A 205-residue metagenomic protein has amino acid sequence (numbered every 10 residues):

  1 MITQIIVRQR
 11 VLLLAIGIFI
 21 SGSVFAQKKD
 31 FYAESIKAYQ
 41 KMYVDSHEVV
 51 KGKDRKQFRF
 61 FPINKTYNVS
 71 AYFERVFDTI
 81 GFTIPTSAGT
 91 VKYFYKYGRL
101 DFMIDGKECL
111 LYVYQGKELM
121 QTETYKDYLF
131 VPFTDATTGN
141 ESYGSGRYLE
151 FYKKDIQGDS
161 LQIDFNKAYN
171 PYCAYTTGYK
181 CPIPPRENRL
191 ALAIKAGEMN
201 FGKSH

Functional and structural regions predicted by a protein language model:
M1-K29: Bacterial Sec-dependent N-terminal signal peptides
R8, R75, I80-S87, K92: Alpha-carbonic anhydrase
Q27-G81: Start-of-domain marker
D30-I36, Y169-H205: Extended, aromatic/histidine-rich regions of cofactor-dependent oxidoreductases associated with respiratory
D54, K65-Y67, T79-S87, G98-L100 (+2 more regions): Terminal leader/tail segments of proteins
F61, S70-Y72, M103-D105, Y112-Y114 (+5 more regions): A structural detector for beta-sheet-dominated domains
I84-S145: Mid-length scaffold segments of soluble, non-membrane domains
F130-N170: Acidic, glycine-rich flexible loop segments
